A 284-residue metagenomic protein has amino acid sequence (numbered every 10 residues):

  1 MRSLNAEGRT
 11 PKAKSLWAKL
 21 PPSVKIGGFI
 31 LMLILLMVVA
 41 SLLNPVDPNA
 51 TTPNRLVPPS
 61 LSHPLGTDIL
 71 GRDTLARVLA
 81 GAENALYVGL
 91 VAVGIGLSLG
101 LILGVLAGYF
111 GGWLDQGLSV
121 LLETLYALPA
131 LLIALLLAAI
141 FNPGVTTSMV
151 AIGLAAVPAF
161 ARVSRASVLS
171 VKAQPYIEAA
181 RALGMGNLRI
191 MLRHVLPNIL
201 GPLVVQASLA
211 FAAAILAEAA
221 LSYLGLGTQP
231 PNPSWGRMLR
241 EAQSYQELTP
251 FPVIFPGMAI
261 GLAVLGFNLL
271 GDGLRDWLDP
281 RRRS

Functional and structural regions predicted by a protein language model:
R2-P45: N-terminal signal-anchor/first transmembrane alpha helix
A13-P21, P48-V93, R237-G257: Periplasmic/extracellular loop-to-transmembrane helix junction in inner-membrane transport proteins
F29-L70, L224-N232: Hydrophobic alpha-helical transmembrane segments of membrane transport/permease proteins and related membrane-embedded
A40-L43, V88-E123, L135: Transmembrane-helix boundary motif in ABC transporter permease subunits
P64, D68, G108-Y109, L114-S170 (+1 more regions): Generic hydrophobic transmembrane alpha-helix motif, especially the helices
L137-I140, I152, S167-V168, A217-A259: Glycine-rich helix-loop "coupling/hinge" segments at transmembrane-helix boundaries in multipass transporters
G201-F211, P250-S284: C-terminal transmembrane helix and the adjacent membrane-cytosol boundary/short C-terminal tail of inner/organellar
